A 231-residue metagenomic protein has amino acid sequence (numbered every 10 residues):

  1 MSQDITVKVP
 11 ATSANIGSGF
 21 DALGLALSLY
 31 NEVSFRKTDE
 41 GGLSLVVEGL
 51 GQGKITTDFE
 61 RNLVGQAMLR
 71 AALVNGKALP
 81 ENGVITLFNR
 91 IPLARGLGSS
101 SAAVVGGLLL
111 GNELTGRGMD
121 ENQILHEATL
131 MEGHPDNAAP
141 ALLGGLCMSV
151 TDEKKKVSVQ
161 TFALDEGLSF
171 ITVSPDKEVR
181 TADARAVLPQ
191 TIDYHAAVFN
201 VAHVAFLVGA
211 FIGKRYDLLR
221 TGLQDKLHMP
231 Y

Functional and structural regions predicted by a protein language model:
M1-R95, E113-M119: ATP-binding N-lobe of GHMP and related small-molecule kinases
L29, L97-D120, L142-C147: DPxDG-like acidic metal-binding loop motif
L43-V47, L97, T161, A182-R185: Short, charged, solvent-exposed linker or helix-capping segments at domain edges/interfaces that act as flexible hinges
L45-V47, G107, D217-L223: Short, basic/glycine-rich phosphate-binding loops at helix/coil junctions that contact nucleotide phosphates
L63, G106, H203: Charged catalytic carboxylate motif
R95-S101, Y194-F199: Short glycine/threonine-rich catalytic loop with a Thr-x-Gly-x-Asp
M119-Y231: ATP-dependent small-molecule kinase catalytic core of the GHMP/sugar-kinase superfamily and closely related
